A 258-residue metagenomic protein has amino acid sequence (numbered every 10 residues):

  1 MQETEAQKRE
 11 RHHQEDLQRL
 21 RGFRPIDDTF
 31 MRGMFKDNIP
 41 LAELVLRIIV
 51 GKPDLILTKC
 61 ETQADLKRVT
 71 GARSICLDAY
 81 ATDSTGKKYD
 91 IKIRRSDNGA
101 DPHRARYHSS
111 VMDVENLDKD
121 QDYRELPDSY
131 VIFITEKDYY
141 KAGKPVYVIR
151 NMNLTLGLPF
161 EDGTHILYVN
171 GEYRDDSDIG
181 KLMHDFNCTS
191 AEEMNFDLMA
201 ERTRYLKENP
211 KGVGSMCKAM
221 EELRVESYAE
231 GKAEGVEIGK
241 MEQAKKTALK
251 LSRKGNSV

Functional and structural regions predicted by a protein language model:
M1-H165, D175: Accessory alpha/beta interaction modules
Q2-F23, T29, T82, Y89-R94 (+2 more regions): Short, charged alpha-helical interaction segments and adjacent helix-coil junctions
Y168: Short hydrophobic beta-strand segments that form the core of ligand-binding sensory/regulatory domains
